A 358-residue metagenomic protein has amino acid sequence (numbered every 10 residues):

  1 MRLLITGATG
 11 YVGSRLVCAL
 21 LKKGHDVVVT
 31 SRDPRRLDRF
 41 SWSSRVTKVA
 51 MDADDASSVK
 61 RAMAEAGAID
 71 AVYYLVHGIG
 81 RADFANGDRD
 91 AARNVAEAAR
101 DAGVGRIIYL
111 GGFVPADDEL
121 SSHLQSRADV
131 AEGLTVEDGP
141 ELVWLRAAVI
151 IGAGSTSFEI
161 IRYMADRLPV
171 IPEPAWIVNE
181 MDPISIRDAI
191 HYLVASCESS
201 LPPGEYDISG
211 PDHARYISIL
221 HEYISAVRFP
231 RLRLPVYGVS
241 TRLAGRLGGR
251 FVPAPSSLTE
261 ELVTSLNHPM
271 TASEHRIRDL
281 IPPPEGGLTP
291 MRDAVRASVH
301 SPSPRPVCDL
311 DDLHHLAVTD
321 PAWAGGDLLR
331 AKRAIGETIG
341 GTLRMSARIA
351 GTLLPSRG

Functional and structural regions predicted by a protein language model:
R2, D70-A71, R106: Structural motif
L3-H25: N-terminal Rossmann NAD(P)H-binding glycine-rich loop of SDR-like oxidoreductase domains
T6, T30, L75, I107-G112 (+1 more regions): SDR active-site strand-loop-helix element
K23, D118-V227, P253: Oxidoreductase cofactor-interface core, primarily capturing Rossmann-like NAD(P)-dependent enzymes
H25-R32: Conserved glycine-rich Rossmann-like NAD(P)H-binding loop of the short-chain dehydrogenase/reductase
R35-R39, S43-A102, G112-E119: NAD(P)H-binding glycine-rich loop region in Rossmannoid oxidoreductase-like domains and their noncatalytic homologs
D101-R106, D138-P140: A short helix->loop->beta-strand "cap" motif at the edges of active sites that frequently abuts
V239-G358: A hydrophobic C-terminal alpha-helical subdomain
